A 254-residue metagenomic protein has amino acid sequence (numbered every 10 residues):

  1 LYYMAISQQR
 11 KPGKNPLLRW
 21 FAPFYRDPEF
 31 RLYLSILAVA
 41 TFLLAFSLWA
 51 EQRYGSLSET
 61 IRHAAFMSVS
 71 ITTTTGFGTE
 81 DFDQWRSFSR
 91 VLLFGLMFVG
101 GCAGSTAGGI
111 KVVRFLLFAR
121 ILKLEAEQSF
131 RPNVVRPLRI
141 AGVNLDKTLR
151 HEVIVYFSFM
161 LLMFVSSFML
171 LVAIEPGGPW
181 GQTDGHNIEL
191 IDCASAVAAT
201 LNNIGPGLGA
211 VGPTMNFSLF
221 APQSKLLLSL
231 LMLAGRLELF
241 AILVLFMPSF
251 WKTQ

Functional and structural regions predicted by a protein language model:
L1-Q254: Membrane-proximal intracellular helices of multi-pass ion channels
